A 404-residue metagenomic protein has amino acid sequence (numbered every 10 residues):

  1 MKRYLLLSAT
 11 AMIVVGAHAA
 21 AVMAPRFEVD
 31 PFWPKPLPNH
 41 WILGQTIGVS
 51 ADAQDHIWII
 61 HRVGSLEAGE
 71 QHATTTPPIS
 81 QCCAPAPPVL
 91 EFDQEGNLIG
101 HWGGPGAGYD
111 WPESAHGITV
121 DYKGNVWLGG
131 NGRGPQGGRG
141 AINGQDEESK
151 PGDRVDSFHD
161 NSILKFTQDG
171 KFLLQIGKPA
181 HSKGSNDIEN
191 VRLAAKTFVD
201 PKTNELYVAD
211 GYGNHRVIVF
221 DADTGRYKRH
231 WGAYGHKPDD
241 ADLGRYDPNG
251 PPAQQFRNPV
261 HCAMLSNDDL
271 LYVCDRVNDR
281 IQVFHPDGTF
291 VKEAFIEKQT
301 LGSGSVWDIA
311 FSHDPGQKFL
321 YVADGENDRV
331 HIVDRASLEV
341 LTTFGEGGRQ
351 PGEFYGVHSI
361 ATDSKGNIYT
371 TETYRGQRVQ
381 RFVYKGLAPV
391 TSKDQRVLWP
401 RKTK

Functional and structural regions predicted by a protein language model:
M1-Y4: Positively charged n-region of N-terminal signal peptides that target proteins for export
L6-L7, G376: Short amphipathic alpha-helical "recognition" segments used for binding
L7-G16: Bacterial N-terminal signal peptides
A20-K404: Eukaryotic scaffold repeat domains enriched in small/polar residues
